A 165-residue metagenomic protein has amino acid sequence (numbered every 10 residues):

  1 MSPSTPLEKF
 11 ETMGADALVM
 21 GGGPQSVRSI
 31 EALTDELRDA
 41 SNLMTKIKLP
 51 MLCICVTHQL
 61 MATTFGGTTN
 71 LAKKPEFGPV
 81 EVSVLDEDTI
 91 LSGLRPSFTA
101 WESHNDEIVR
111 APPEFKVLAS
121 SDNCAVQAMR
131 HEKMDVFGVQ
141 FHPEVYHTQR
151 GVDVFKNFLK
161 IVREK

Functional and structural regions predicted by a protein language model:
M1-C53, F65, K156, K160-E164: Flexible gly/pro-rich beta->alpha loop and the following alpha-helix that scaffold active-site loops
K48-L52, T99, K116, D135: Proline-centered loop/turn at the N-terminus of a beta-strand
C55, H104, H142: Histidine-centered divalent metal-coordination motifs
C55-T63: Glycine-rich nucleophile elbow surrounding the catalytic serine of serine-hydrolase chemistry
T63-T99, N105, D122-V126: A conserved active-site-flanking secondary-structure segment within enzyme catalytic domains
S120-D122, M129-M134: Active-site beta-strand termini and strand-to-loop segments that position acidic
V136-F141: Active-site-proximal beta-strand elements of phosphoester/diester hydrolases
P143-K165: Acyltransferase
